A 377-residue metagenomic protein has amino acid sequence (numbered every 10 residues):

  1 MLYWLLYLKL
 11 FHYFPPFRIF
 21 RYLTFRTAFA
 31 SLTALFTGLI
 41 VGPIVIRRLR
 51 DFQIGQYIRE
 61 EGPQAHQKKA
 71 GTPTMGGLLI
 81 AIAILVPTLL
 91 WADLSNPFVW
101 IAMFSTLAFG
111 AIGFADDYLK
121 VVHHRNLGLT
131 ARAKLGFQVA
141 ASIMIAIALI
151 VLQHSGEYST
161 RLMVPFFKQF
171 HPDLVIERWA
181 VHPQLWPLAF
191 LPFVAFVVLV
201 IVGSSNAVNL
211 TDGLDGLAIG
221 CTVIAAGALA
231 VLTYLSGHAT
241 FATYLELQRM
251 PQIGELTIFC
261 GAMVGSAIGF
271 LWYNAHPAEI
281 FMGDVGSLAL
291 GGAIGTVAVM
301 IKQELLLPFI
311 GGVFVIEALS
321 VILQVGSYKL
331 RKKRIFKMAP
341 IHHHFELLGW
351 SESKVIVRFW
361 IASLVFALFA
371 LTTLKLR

Functional and structural regions predicted by a protein language model:
L2-V45, I80-A111, I145-Q169, F190-R377: Alpha-helical transmembrane segments
P43-E61: Membrane-interface helix-loop junction between the first two transmembrane segments
L49, Y118-L127, A278-E279: Membrane-interfacial helix termini and the short, flexible loops that connect transmembrane helices in multi-pass
I58-T72, N126-F137, H342, L347: Juxtamembrane helix-capping/reentrant segments at transmembrane boundaries
E61-K69, I101, H124, R178-W186 (+2 more regions): Short juxtamembrane and helix-loop transition motifs at transmembrane-helix boundaries in membrane proteins
S95-M103, V122-F137: Membrane-interfacial loop-to-helix junctions in multi-pass inner-membrane proteins
A111-Y118: Alpha-helical transmembrane segments within multi-pass membrane transporters and channels
